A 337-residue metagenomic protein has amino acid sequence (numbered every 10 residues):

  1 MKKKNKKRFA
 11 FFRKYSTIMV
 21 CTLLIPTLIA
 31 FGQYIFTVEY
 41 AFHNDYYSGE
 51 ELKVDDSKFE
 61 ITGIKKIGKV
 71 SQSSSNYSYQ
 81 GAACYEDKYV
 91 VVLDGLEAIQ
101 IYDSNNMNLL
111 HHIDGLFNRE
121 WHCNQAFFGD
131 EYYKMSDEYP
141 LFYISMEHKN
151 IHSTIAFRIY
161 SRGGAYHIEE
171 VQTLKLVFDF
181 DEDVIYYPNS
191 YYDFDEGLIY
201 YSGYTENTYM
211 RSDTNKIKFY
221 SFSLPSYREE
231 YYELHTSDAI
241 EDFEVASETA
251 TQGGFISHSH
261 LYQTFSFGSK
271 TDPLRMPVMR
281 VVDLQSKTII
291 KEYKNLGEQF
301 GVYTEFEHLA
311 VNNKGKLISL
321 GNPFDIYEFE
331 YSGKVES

Functional and structural regions predicted by a protein language model:
N44-N76: A short helix->beta-strand "capping" segment at the edge of beta-propeller domains
K65-E97: Beta-strand-rich domains and repeat architectures in extracellular enzymes and scaffolds, especially beta-propellers
S75-A83, N118-Y132, D179-D193, A246-F255 (+1 more regions): Repeated scaffold domains used in trafficking and secretory/extracellular systems, primarily beta-propellers
E86-K88, E138-P140, D195-G197, H258-H260 (+1 more regions): Short coil/turn segments that connect the beta-strands within blades of beta-propeller domains
E97-Y102, K149-S161, N207-S223, K270-V281 (+1 more regions): Structural motif
M107-E147: Blade-loop segments of beta-propeller domains
F243-L284: Loop/turn-rich, solvent-exposed surfaces of beta-rich toroidal or solenoidal domains
E305-S337: Blade-level signature of beta-propeller repeat domains, shared across WD40, Kelch, NHL, RCC1 and BNR/Asp-box propellers
